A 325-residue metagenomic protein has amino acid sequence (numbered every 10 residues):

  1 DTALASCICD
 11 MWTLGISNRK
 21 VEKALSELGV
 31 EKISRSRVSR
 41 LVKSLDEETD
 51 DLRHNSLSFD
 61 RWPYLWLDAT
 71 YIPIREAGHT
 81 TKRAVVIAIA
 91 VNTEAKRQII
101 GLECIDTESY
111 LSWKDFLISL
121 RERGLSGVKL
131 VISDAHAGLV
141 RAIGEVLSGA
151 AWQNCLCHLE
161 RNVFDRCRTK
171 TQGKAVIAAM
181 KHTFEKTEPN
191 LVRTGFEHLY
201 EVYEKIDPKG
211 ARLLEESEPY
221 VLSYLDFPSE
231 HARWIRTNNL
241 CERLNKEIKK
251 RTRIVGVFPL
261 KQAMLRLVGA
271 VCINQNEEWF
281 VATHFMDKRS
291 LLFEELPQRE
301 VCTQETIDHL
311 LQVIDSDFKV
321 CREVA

Functional and structural regions predicted by a protein language model:
A3-L4, A175: Alpha-helix N-cap/N′ positions at the starts of helices
L4-G15: Short, amphipathic alpha-helical "recognition" segments used to contact nucleic acids or chromatin
C7-I8, K20, A24, F116-S119 (+1 more regions): Short, hydrophobic/aromatic alpha-helical segments in well-folded domains
G15-L25, G195-F196: Short, charged amphipathic recognition helices of the HTH superfamily and cognate SANT/SANTA-like modules
E27, E31-K32, R37-R40, S44-I132 (+6 more regions): RNase H-like nuclease fold core
R37, L130-A137, A142-A179: Conserved beta-strand -> loop -> alpha-helix junction used to position metal-binding or nucleic-acid-contacting
H182-A325: Acidic/histidine-rich catalytic cores and adjacent linkers of DNA breakage/strand-transfer/modification proteins
